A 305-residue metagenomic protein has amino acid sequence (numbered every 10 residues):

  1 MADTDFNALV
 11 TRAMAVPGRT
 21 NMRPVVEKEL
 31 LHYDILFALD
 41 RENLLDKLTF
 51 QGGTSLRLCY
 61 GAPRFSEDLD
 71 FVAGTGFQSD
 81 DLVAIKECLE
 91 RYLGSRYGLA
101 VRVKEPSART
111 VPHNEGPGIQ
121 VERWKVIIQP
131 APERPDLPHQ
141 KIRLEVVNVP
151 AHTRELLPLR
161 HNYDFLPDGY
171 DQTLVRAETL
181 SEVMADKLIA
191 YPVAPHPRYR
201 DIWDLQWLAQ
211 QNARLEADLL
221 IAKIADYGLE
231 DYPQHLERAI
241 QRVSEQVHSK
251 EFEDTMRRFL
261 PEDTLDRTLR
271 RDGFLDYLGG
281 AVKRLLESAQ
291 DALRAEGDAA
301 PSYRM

Functional and structural regions predicted by a protein language model:
M1-L48, C59-A62, G74-M305: Structured mid-to-C-terminal alpha-helical surface segments
Q51-T54: Glycine-rich beta-strand-to-loop/alpha-helix junction loops that act as flexible
F65-S66: Anion-coordinating catalytic cores for phosphoryl-, nucleotidyl-, and glycosidic chemistry
L69-F71: Structural signature of FAD isoalloxazine-binding scaffolds in flavoprotein oxidoreductases
